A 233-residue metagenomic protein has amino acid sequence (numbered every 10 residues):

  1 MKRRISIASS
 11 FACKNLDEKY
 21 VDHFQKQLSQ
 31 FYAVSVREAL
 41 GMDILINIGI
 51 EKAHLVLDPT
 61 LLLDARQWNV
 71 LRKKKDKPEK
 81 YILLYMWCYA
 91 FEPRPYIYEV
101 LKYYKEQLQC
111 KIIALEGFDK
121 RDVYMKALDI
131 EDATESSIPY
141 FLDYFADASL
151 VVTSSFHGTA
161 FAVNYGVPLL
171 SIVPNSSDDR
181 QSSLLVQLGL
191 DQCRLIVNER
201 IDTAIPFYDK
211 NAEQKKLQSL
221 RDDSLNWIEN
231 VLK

Functional and structural regions predicted by a protein language model:
M1-K233: Active-site anion-handling motifs in enzyme catalytic cores
